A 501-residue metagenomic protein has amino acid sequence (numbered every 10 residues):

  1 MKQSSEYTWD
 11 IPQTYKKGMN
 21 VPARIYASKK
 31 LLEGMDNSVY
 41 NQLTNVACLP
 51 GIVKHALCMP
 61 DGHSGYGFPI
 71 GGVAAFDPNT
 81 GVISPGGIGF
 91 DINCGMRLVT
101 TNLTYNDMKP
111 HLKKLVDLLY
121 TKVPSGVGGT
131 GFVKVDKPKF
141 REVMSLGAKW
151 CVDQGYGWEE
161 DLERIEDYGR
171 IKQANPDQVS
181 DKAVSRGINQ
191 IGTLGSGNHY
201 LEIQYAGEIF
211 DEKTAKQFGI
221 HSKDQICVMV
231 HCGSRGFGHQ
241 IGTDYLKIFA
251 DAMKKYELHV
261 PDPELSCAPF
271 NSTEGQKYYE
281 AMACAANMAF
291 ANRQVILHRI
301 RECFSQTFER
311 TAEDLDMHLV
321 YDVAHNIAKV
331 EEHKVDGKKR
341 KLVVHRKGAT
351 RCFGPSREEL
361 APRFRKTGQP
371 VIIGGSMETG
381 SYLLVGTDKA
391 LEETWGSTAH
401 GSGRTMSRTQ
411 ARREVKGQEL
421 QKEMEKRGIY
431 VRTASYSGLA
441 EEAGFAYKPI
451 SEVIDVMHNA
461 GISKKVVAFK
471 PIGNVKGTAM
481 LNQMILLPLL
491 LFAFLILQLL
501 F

Functional and structural regions predicted by a protein language model:
M1-Q42, I52-C58, Y66-F68, A74 (+3 more regions): Domain-length cofactor-binding catalytic modules of enzymes
D61-G62, N93, T101, C232-G233: An acidic- and aromatic-residue-enriched active-site/binding cleft used to recognize and process polar
N79, G89-D107: Catalytic-core region of right-hand nucleic acid polymerases
L499: Cationic, low-complexity basic patches in intrinsically disordered or flexible, solvent-exposed regions
